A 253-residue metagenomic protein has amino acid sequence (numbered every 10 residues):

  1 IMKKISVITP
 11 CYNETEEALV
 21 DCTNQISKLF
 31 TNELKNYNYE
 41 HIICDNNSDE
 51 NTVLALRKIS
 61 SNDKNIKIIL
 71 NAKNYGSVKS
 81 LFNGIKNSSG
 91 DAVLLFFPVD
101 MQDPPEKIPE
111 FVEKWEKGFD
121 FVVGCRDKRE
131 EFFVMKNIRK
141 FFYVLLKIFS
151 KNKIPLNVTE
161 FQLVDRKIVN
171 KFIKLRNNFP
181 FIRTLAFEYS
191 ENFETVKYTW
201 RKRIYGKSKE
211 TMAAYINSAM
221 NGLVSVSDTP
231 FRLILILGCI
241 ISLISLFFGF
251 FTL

Functional and structural regions predicted by a protein language model:
M2, E17, T184, E188-L253: Hydrophobic helical membrane-anchoring modules
K4-S6, E40: Cell-envelope/extracellular polymer assembly enzymes that use nucleotide-activated donors
E14-N32: Short, well-formed alpha-helical segments that are part of the catalytic scaffolds of diverse glycosyltransferases
T15, D45-L54, M101-Q102: A conserved acidic beta->alpha catalytic loop
K35-S48, I69-L70: Short beta-strand/loop segment that forms part of the nucleotide-sugar
D63, S88-A92, K117: Active-site acidic short loop of glycosyltransferases
N71-K73, S77-N87, P105-P180, R201-M220: Acceptor/aglycone-binding surface of glycosyltransferases and processive sugar-polymer synthases
D91-Q102: Short beta-strand-to-loop acidic/aromatic patch adjacent to the donor-nucleotide binding site
